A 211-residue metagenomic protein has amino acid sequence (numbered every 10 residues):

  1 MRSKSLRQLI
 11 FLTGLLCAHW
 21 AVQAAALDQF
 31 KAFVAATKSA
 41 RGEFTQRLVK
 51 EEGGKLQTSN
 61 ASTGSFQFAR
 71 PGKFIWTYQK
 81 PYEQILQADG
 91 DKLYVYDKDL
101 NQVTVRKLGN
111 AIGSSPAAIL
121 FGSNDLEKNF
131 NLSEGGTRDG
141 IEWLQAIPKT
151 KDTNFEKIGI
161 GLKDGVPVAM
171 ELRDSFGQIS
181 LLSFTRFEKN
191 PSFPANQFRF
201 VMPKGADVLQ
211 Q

Functional and structural regions predicted by a protein language model:
M1-I10: Bacterial N-terminal signal peptides that target proteins for export
I10-H19: Bacterial N-terminal signal peptides
W20-A24: Sec/Tat signal peptide C-region and signal peptidase I cleavage site
Q29-G90: N-terminal mature ectodomain segment of secretory-pathway/periplasmic proteins
Q46-L48, R70-G72, Y78-Y82, D89-K92 (+7 more regions): A mature extracytoplasmic/lumenal domain signature
E51, Y82-Q84, Q102, D152-F155: Short beta-strands and strand-coil junctions in structured, solvent-facing domains, enriched
V95-F121: Acidic/charged, solvent-exposed loop-and-adjacent secondary-structure segments enriched in E/D, K/R, S/T, and G/P
T104, E127-N131, T137-Q211: Gly/Pro-enriched, hydrophobic low-complexity segments that function as extracytoplasmic propeptides/linkers
